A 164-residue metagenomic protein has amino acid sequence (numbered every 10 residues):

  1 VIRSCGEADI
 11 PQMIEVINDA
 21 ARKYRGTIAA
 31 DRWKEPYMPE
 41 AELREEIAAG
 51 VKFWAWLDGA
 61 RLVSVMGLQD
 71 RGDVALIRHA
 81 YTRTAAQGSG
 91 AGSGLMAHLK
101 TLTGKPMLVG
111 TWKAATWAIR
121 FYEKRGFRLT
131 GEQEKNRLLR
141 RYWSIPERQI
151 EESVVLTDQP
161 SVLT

Functional and structural regions predicted by a protein language model:
V1-E15: A short beta-loop-alpha structural element at the N-terminal edge of CoA-dependent acyl/N-acetyltransferase catalytic
N18-L43: Conserved GNAT-fold acetyl-CoA-binding loop/helix
A41-A55, Q149-E152: A short helix-loop-beta-strand connector motif used in the catalytic cores of GNAT acetyltransferases and, in some
A55, R61-Q69, L76-Y81: Conserved beta-strand in the GNAT
A80-Q87, T111-K113: A short, internal acetyl-CoA/4′-phosphopantetheine-binding micro-motif in the GNAT/acyltransferase core
T82, G88-T101, K124: Conserved acetyl-CoA-binding loop-helix of GNAT-fold acetyltransferases
S93-G94, K113-Q149: Conserved active-site alpha-helix within GNAT-family acetyltransferase domains
L102-A114: Conserved GNAT acetyl-CoA-binding A-motif
